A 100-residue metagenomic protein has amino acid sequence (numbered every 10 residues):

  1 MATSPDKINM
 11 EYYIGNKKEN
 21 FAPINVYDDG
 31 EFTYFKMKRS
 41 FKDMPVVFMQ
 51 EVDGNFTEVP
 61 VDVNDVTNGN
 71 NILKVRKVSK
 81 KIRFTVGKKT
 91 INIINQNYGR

Functional and structural regions predicted by a protein language model:
M1-K18: Pro/Ala/Gly-rich low-complexity, hydrophilic intrinsically disordered segments
E31-K38: Short edge beta-strand/loop segments characteristic of extracellular beta-sandwich folds
R39-D43: Short proline/glycine-enriched turn/loop motifs at strand-loop junctions of beta-rich domains
M44-F48: Beta-strand-rich binding/interaction modules
M49-G69: Solvent-exposed beta-strand/loop surfaces of large extracellular or lumenal domains
E58-P60, K88-R100: Edge beta-strands of extracellular beta-sandwich domains
V66-S79: Beta-sandwich interaction modules
S79-T90: Short, aromatic- and glycine-rich surface loops/edge beta-strands on solvent-exposed regions
